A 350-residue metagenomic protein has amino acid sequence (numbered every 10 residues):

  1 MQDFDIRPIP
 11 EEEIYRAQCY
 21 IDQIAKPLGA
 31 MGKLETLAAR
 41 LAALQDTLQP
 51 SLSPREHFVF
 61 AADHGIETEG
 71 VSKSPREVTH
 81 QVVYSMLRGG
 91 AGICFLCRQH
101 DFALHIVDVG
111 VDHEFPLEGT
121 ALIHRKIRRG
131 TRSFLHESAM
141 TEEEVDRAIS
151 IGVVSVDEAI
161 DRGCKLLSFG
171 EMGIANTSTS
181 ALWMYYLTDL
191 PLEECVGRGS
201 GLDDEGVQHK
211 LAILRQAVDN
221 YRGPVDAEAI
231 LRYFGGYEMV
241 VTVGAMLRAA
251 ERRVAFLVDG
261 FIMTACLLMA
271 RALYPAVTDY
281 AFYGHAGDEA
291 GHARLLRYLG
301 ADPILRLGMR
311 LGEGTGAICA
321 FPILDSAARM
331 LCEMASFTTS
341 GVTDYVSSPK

Functional and structural regions predicted by a protein language model:
M1-K350: N-terminal loops that bind phosphate or other acidic moieties and the adjacent beta-alpha structural core
